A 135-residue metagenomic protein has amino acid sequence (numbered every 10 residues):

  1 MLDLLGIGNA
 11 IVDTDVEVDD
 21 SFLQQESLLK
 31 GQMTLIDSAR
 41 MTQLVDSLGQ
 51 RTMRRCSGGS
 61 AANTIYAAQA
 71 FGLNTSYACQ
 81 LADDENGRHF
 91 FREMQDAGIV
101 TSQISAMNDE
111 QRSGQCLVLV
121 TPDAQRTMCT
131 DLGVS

Functional and structural regions predicted by a protein language model:
M1-S76: Glycine-rich phosphate/adenosyl-contacting loop at the front of the ribokinase-like
L2, S113-C116: Change "...and in nucleic-acid phosphodiester-cleaving endonucleases..." to "...and in nucleic-acid processing enzymes
I7-G8, A78-Q80, V120, C129: Short hydrophobic segments within beta-strands
D13, G49, N74-T101: A glycine-rich beta-to-alpha transition motif near the start of alpha/beta enzyme domains, typified by
D15-D19, F90, C116, T130-D131: Short acidic, glycine/serine/threonine-rich loops at helix termini
C56-N63, N86, D109-R112: Short secondary-structure boundary/capping elements
F71, Q111-G114: Short, basic and Ser/Thr-rich N-terminal targeting/leader segments
S102-N108, C116-S135: Conserved phosphate-binding/catalytic loop of the ribokinase/pfkB sugar-kinase fold
